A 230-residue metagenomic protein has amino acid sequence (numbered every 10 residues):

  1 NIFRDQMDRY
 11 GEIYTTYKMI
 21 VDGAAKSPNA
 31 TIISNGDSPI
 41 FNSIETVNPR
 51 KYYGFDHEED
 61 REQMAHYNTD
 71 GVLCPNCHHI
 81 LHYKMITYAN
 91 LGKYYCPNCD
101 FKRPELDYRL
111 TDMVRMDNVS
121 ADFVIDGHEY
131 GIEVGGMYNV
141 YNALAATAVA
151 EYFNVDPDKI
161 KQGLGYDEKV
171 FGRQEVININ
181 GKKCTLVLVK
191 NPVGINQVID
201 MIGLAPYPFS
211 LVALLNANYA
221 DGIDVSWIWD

Functional and structural regions predicted by a protein language model:
N1-K84: Flexible active-site lid/hinge loop adjacent to a nucleotide/diphosphate and Mg2+-phosphate binding pocket
N1-R4, L91-P104, V134-G165: A conserved, hydrophobic alpha-helical segment in the catalytic core of large ATP/adenylate-utilizing enzymes
I2-R9, G181-T185, L211-A217: Short, basic, glycine/proline-bearing loop/turn elements
G11-E12, H78, I125-G127, G181: Residue-level detection of beta-strand-connecting loop/turn positions
D56-D122, E133: Cys/His-rich short segments
F101, M113-N118, V149-V189: Gly/charged, well-structured mid-domain segments that form the phosphate/adenylate-handling core of ATP-dependent
E129-M137, C184-T185: A short glycine/serine-rich beta->alpha loop
V170, L188-D230: Active-site beta-alpha connecting loops in nucleotide-dependent enzymes
